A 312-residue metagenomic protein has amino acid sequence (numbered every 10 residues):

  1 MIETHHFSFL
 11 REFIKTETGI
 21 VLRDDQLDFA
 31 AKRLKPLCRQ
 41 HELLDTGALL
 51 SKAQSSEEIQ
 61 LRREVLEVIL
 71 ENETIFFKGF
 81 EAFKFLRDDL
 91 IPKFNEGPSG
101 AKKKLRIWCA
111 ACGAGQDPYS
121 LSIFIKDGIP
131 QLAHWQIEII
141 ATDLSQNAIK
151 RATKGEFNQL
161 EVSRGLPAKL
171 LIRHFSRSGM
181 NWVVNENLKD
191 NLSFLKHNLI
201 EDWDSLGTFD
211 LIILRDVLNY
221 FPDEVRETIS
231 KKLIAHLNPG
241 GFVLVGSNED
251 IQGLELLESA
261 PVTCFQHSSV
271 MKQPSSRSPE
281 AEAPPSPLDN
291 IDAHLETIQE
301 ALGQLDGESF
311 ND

Functional and structural regions predicted by a protein language model:
M1-R106: Conserved AdoMet
K102-G115, I140: Conserved class I S-adenosyl-L-methionine
A110, Q131, W135-I213, V217-V225 (+3 more regions): Extended basic-aromatic, gly/pro-enriched interface segments that bind polyanionic ligands
A114-L132: Conserved SAM-binding loop of SAM-dependent methyltransferases across substrates and taxa, primarily the Class I
E227-P239: A short glycine-rich, Lys/Arg-flanked "PGG" loop and its adjoining helix->strand segment in the class I
G240-S247: Conserved beta-strand signature within the Rossmann-like core of class I S-adenosyl-L-methionine
V262-C264, V270-D312: Rossmann-like AdoMet/SAM-dependent catalytic core
